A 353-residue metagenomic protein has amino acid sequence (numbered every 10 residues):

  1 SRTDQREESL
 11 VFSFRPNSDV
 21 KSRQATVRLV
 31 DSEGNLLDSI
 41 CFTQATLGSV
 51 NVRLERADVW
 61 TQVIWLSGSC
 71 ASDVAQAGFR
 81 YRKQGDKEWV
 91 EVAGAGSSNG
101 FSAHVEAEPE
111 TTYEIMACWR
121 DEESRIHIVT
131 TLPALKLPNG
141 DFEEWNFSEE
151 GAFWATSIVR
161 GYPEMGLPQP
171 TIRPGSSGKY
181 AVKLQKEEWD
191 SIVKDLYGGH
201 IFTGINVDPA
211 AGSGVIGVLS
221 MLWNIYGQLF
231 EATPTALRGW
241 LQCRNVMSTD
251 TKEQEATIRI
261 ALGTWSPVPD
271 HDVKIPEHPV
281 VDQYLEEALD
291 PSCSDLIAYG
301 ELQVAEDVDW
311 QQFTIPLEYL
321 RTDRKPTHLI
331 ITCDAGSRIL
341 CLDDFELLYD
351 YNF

Functional and structural regions predicted by a protein language model:
S1-S13: Surface-exposed binding patches on compact interaction domains or structured appendages
K21-E33: A short beta-strand micro-motif common to beta-rich folds, especially ectodomain repeats
L47-D73, R125-P138: Pro/Thr/Ser/Gly-rich low-complexity, intrinsically disordered linker/stalk tracts
S49, I126-L167: Extracellular carbohydrate-recognition regions
A107-E122: Beta-strand-rich modules
R173-S213: Short carbohydrate-recognition loop motifs
P269-R324: Extracellular carbohydrate recognition and processing domains and analogous Trp-centered ligand-binding platforms
D307-D309, D323-K325, I330-N352: Extracellular carbohydrate recognition
